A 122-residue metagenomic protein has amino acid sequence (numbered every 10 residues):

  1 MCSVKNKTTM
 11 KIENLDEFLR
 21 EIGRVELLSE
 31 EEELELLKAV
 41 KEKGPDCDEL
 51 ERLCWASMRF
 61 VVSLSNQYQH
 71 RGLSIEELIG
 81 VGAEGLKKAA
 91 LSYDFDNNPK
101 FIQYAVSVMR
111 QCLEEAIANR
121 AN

Functional and structural regions predicted by a protein language model:
C2-N122: Alpha-helical promoter-recognition and RNA polymerase-docking modules of transcription initiation factors, dominated by
